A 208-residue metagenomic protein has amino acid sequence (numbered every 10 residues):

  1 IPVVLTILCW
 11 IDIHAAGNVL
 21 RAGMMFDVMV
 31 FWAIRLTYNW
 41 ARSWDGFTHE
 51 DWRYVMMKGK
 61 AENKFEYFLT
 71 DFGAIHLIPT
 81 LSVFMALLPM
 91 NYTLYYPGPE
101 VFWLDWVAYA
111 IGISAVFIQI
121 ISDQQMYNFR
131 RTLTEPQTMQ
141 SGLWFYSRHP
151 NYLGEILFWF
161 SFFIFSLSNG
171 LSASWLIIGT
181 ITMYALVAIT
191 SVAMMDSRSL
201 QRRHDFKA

Functional and structural regions predicted by a protein language model:
I1-I7, H49-A74, Q137-W144: Juxtamembrane helix-capping/reentrant segments at transmembrane boundaries
V4-L36, V83-Q125, R130-A208: Hydrophobic transmembrane alpha-helices
R21-K60, K64: A basic- and aromatic-enriched beta-loop-alpha substructure that forms the phosphate/nucleotide- and DNA/RNA-contacting
R42-G46, G73, G98, V187: A general boundary/transition motif marking the beginning of the first structured unit of a protein
I75-L81: Active-site pocket-lining segments that scaffold enzyme catalytic pockets across diverse folds
